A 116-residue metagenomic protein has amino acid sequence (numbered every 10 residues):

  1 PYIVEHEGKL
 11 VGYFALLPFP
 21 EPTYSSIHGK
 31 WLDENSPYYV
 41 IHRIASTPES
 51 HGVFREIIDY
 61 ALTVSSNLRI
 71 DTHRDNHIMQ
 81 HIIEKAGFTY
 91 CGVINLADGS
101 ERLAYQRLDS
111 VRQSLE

Functional and structural regions predicted by a protein language model:
P1-F14: Conserved beta-hairpin
E5-E7, Q106-S110: Active-site beta-strand termini and strand-to-loop segments that position acidic
A15-E49: Conserved acyl-donor/pantetheine-binding loop and adjacent beta-alpha core of acyl/acetyltransferases and related
V40, T63-D75: Conserved GNAT acetyl-CoA-binding A-motif
I41, M79, E101-A104: Charge-biased, low-complexity intrinsically disordered regions
S46-T63, Q80-K85: Conserved acetyl-CoA-binding loop-helix of GNAT-fold acetyltransferases
I70-H81, D98: Conserved beta-strand-loop-alpha-helix junction that forms the acyl-donor binding cleft
D71, T89-L103: Conserved catalytic-core motifs of GNAT/GCN5-like acyltransferases
